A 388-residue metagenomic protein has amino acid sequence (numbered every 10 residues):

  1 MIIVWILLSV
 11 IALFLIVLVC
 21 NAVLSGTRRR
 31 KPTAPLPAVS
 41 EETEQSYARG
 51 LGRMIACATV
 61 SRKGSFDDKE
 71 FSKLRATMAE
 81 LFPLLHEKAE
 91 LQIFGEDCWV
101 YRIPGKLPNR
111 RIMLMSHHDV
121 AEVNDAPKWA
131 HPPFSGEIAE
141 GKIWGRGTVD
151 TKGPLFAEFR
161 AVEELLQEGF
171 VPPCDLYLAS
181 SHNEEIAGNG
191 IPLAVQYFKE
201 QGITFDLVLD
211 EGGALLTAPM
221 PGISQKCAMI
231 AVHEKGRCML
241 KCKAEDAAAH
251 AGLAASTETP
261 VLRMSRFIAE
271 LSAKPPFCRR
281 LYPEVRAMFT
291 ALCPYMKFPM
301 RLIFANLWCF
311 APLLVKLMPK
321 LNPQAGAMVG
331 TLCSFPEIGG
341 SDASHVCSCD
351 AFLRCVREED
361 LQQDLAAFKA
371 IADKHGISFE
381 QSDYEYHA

Functional and structural regions predicted by a protein language model:
I2-T43, R49, K69, H86-A89 (+2 more regions): Metal-dependent amide/peptide-bond hydrolase catalytic core, centered on the "pita-bread" metallohydrolase fold
I11-R146, E168-P172: Acidic/His- and Gly-rich active-site-bordering loop/insert found across diverse amide/peptide-bond hydrolases
I55, I103-P104, S116-H118, S180-H182 (+2 more regions): Active-site-proximal beta-strand/loop segments in catalytic clefts of secreted hydrolases
S61-K69, A179-E184, Y384-A388: Conserved short loop/turn motifs at secondary-structure junctions
L107-I112, A139-E140, P172-L176, Q201-D206 (+1 more regions): Short coil/turn connectors at secondary-structure junctions
E140-V149, A249-A251, L292: A short glycine/serine-rich beta->alpha loop
V149-M229: Acidic/histidine-rich catalytic neighborhood of metal-dependent amide-processing enzymes
